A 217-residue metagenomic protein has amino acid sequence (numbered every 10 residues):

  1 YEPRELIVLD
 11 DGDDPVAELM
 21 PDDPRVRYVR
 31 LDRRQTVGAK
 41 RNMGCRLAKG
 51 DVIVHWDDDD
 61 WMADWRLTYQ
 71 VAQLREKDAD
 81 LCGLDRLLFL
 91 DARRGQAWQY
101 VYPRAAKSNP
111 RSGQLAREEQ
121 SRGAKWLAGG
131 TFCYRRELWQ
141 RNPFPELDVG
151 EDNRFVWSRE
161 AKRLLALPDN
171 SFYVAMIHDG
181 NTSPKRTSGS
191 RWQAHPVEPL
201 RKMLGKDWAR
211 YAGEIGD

Functional and structural regions predicted by a protein language model:
Y1-R33: Acidic donor-binding segment of Leloir-type glycosyltransferases
L31-A48: Glycine-rich, basic loop-to-helix element that forms the pyrophosphate-binding segment of sugar-nucleotide handling
G50, E76-D80, A161-K162: Short, high-confidence coil segments that cap the C-terminus of an alpha-helix and link into the following beta-strand
G50-M62: Short beta-strand-to-loop acidic/aromatic patch adjacent to the donor-nucleotide binding site
W56, D64-P145: Conserved catalytic core of nucleotide-sugar-dependent glycosyltransferases
D148-V156: Acidic donor-binding loop at a coil-to-helix junction in glycosyltransferase catalytic cores that engages
S158-V174, G180: Catalytic donor-sugar/metal-binding loop of nucleotide-sugar-dependent glycosyltransferases
K185-I215: Catalytic core of nucleotide-sugar-dependent glycosyltransferases
